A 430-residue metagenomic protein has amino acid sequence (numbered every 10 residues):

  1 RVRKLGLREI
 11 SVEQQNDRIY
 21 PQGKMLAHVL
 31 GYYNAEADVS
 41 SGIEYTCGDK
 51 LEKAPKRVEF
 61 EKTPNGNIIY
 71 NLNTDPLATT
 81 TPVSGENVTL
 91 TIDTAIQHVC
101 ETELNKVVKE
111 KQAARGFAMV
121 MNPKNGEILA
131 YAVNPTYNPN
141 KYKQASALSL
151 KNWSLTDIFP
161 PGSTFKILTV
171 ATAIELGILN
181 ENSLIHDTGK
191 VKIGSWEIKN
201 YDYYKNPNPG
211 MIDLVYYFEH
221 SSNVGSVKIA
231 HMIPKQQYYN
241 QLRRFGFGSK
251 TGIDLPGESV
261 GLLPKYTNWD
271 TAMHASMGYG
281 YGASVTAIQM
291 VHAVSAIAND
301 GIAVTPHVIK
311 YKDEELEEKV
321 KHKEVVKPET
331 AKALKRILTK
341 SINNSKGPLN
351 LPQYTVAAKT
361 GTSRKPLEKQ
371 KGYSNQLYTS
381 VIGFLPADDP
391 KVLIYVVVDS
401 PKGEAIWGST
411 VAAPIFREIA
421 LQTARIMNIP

Functional and structural regions predicted by a protein language model:
R1-S84, V396: Small/polar-residue-rich segments within soluble enzyme cores
G6, Q14-N16, Y33, I92-I96 (+3 more regions): A mature extracytoplasmic/lumenal domain signature
R8-Q14, K109-P123: Short N-terminal helix-loop-first-beta-strand/juxtamembrane motif that initiates sensory/input modules
G48, E52-P55, N73-T74, T89 (+7 more regions): Amphipathic, well-packed alpha-helical segments that form the structural scaffold of globular domains
G66-T79, A118, N122-S163, L168-P401 (+1 more regions): Beta-lactam-recognizing serine transpeptidase/beta-lactamase-like catalytic domain environment
N73-G116: Conserved, well-ordered alpha-helix/loop/beta-strand core segments that scaffold catalytic motifs
E317-K319, A413-P430: Short, gly/Ser/Thr-rich active-site loops of penicillin-recognizing serine hydrolases
S400-V411: A short acidic/glycine-rich loop-to-helix N-cap element
